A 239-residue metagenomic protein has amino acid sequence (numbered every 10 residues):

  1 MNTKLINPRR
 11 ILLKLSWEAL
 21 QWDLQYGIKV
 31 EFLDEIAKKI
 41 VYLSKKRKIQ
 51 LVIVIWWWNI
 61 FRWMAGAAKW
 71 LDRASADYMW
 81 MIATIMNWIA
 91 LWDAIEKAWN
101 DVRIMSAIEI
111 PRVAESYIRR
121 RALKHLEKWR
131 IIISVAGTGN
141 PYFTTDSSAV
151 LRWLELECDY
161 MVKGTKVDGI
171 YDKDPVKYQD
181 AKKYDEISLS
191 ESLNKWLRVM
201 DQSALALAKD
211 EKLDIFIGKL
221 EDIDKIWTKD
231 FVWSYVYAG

Functional and structural regions predicted by a protein language model:
N2-G239: C-terminal catalytic "cap/lid" subdomain
